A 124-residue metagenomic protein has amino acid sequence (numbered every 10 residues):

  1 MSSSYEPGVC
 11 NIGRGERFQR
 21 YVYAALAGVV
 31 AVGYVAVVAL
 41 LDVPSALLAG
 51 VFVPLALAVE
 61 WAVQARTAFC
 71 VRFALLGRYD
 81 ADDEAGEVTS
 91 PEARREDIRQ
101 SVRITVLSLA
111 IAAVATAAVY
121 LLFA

Functional and structural regions predicted by a protein language model:
M1-A124: Membrane-interfacial helix-loop segments of redox and metal-homeostasis proteins, especially TM-loop-TM junctions
